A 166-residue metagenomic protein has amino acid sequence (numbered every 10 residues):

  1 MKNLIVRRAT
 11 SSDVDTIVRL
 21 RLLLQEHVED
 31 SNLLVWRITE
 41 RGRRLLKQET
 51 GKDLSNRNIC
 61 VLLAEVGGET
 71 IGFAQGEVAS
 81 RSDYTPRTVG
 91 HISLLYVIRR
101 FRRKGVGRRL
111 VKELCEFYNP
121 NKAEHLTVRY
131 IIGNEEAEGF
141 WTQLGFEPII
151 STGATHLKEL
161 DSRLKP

Functional and structural regions predicted by a protein language model:
M1-D15, D161-P166: Conserved N-terminal entry element of GNAT/NAT acetyltransferase domains
Q25-E49: Conserved GNAT-fold acetyl-CoA-binding loop/helix
Q48-L62, H91: A short helix-loop-beta-strand connector motif used in the catalytic cores of GNAT acetyltransferases and, in some
L63, E69-V78, Y96: Conserved beta-strand in the GNAT
L94-V97, R103-E116, Q143: Conserved acetyl-CoA-binding loop-helix of GNAT-fold acetyltransferases
R108, I132-I150: Conserved active-site alpha-helix within GNAT-family acetyltransferase domains
E113, T127-A137, A154-H156: Conserved beta-strand-loop-alpha-helix junction that forms the acyl-donor binding cleft
Y118-R129: Conserved GNAT acetyl-CoA-binding A-motif
